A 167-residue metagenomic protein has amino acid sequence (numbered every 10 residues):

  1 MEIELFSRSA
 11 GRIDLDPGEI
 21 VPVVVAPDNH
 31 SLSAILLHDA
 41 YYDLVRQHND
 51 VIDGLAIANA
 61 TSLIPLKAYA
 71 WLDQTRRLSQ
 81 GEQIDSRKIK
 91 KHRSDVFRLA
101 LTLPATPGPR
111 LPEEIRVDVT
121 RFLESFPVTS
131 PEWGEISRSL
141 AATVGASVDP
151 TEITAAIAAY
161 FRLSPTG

Functional and structural regions predicted by a protein language model:
M1-G167: Compositionally biased terminal segments of proteins
